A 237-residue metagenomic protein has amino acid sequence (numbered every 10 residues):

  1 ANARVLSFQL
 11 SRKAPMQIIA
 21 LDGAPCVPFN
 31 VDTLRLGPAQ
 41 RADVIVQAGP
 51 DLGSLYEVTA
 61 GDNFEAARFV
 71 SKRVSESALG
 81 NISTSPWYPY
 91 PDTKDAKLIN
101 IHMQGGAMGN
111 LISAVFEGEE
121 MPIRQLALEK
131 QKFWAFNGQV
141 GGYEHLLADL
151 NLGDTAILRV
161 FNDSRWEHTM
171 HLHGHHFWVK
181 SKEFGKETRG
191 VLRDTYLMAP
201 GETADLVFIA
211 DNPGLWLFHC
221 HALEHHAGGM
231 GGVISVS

Functional and structural regions predicted by a protein language model:
A1-A3, G106, F161-R165: Short solvent-exposed strand-capping/beta-turn motif centered on an Asx-Ser/Thr pair
A1-D95, K182-A199: Histidine- and aromatic-rich segments of cupredoxin/plastocyanin-like copper-binding domains
A3-S7, L98, T155, E167-T169: Exposed beta-strand and adjacent loop surfaces of beta-rich binding modules that mediate intermolecular recognition
L10, V46, A60, S71 (+5 more regions): Hydrophobic side chains in beta-strands
I18-D32, A114-S237: Active-site pocket scaffolds in enzymes
A48-P50, K97, G105-A107, D154 (+1 more regions): Short, flexible loop/turn elements at secondary-structure junctions
Y90-L126: Predominantly extracellular/luminal regions of secreted and cell-surface proteins, especially disulfide-bonded
